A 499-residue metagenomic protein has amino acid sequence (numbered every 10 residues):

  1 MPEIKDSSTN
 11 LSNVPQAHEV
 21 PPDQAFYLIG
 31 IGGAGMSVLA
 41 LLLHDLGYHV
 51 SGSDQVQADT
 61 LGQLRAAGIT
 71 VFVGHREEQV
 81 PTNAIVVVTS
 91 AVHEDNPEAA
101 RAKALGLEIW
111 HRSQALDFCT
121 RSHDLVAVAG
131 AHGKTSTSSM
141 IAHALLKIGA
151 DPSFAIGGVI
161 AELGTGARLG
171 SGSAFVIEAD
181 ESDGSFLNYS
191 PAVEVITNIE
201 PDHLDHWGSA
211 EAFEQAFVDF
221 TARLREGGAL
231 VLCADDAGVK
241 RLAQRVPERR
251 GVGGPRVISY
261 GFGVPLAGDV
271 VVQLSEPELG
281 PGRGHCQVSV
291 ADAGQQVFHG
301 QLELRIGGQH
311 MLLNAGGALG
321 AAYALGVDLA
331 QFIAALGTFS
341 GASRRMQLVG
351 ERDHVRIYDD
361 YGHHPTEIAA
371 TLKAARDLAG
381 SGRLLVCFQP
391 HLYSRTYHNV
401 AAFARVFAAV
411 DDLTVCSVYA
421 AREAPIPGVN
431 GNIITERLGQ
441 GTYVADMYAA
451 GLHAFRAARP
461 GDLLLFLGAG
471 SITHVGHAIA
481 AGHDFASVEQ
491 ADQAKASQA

Functional and structural regions predicted by a protein language model:
M1-A115, A237, G307, Q493 (+1 more regions): N-terminal leader/targeting and accessory segments in enzymes
A17, L42-D45, R65, Q79-P81 (+4 more regions): Phosphate-binding loop of NTP-binding sites
E19-Y27, G35, L39-L46, L187 (+3 more regions): Nucleotide phosphate-binding/pyrophosphate-handling subdomain across enzymes that bind or process nucleotide phosphates
Y48-Q55, A229-A234, L385-Q389, A409-A420: Short internal beta-strands
S53-D54, F72-H75, W110-Q114, A155-G158 (+5 more regions): Beta-strand->loop->alpha-helix junctions that form or flank phosphate-binding loops in nucleotide-handling enzymes
T70-T82, T165, D446-A454: Short acidic low-complexity segments
G228, G382, D462: Glycine-centered, small-residue-biased loops immediately flanking beta-strands in adenine/cofactor-binding cores
F403-P460: C-terminal helical cap/extension that packs against the catalytic core of soluble nucleotide-cofactor enzymes
